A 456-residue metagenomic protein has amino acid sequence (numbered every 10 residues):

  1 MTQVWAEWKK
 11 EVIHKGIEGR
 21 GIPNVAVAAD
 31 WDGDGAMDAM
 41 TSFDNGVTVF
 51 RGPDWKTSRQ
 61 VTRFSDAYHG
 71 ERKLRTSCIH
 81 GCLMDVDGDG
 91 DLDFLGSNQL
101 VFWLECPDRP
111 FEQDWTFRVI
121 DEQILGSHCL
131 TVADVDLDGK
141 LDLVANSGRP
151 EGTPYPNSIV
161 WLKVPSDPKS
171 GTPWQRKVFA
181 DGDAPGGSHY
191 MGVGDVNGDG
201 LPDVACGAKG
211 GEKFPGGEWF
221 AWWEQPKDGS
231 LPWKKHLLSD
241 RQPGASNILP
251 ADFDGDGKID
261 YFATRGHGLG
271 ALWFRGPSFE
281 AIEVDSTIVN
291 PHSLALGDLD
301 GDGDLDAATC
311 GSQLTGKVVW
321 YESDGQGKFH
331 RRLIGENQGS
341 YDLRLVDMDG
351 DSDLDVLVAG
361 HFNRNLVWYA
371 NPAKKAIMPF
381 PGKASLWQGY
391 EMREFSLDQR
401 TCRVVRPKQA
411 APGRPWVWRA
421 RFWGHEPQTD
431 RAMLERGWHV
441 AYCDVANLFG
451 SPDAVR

Functional and structural regions predicted by a protein language model:
V4-A376, F380: Beta-propeller-forming repeat regions
K10, R176, K235, M392-E394 (+2 more regions): Conserved beta-strand scaffold positions in the cores of enzyme catalytic domains, especially in NTP/NDP-utilizing
K375-P412: A domain-start/cap signature at the N-terminus of enzymes
P407, A420-F422, C443-A446: Active-site-proximal beta-strand/loop segments in catalytic clefts of secreted hydrolases
P412-F422: Short beta-strand element of the alpha/beta-hydrolase
H425-A441: Short amphipathic alpha-helix adjacent to the substrate-entry channel of hydrolases
F449-R456: Alpha/beta-hydrolase active-site loop
